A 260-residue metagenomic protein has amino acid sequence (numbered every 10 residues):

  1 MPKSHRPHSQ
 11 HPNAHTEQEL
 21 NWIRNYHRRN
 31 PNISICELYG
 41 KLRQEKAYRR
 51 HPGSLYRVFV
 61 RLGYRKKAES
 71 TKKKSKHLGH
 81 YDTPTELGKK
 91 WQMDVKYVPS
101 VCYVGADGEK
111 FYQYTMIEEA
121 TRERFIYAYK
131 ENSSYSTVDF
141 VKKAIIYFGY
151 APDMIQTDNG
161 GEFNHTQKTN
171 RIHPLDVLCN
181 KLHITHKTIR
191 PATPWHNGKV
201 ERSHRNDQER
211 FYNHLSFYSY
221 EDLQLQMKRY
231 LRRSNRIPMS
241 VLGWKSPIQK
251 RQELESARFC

Functional and structural regions predicted by a protein language model:
M1-W91, V95-V101, H173-D176, Q249-E255: Basic, flexible linker segments flanking DNA-binding modules in nucleic acid-interacting mobile-element proteins
I23, L38, L55, D94 (+10 more regions): Mobile genetic element proteins and their domesticated derivatives, centered on retroelements and DNA transposons
M93-R124, Y135: An active-site-proximal beta-strand-loop segment
V104-G105, A128-Y129, H165-N170: Short, solvent-exposed loop/turn segments at secondary-structure boundaries
E109-K110, I126-Y150: Active-site beta-loop-alpha junctions of metal-dependent nucleic acid enzymes, especially the RNase H-like/DDE
N132, Y150-Q167, W244-P247: Acidic/histidine-rich, metal-coordinating catalytic segments
D158-N159, T169-C179, H186-E209, K228 (+1 more regions): RNase H-like two-metal-ion nuclease catalytic core shared by retroviral integrases and related mobile-element nucleases
L182-I184, N206-C260: C-terminal domain-tail junction helix/linker
